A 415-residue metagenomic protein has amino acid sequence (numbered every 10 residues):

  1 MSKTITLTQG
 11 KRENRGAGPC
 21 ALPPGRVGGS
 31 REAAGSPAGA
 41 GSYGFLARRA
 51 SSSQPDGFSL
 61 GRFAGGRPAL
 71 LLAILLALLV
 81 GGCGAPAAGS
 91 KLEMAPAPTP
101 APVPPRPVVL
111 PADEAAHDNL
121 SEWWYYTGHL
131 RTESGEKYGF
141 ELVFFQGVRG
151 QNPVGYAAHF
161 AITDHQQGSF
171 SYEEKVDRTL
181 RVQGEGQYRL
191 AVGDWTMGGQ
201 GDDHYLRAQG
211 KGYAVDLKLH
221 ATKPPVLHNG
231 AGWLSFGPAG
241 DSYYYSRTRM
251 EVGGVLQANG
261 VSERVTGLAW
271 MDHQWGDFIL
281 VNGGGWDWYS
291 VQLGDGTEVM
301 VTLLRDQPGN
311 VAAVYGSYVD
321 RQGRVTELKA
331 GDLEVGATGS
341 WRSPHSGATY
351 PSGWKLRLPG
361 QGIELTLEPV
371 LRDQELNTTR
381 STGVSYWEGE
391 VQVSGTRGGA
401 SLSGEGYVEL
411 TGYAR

Functional and structural regions predicted by a protein language model:
M1-I5, K11, L71, P96: Low-complexity intrinsically disordered segments
T4, G84-R415: Structured soluble/peripheral alpha/beta segments that form catalytic or ligand/cofactor-binding pockets
T4-T8, R26-V27, R49: Short, low-complexity, intrinsically disordered N-terminal modules that encode targeting/processing signals
I5-A17, A77: Intrinsically disordered, low-complexity repeat segments enriched in small/polar residues
K11, A17-P23, G35-G41, L46 (+2 more regions): Short, low-complexity intrinsically disordered segments enriched in A/P/G/S/L with frequent Arg, especially at protein
L72-L76: Hydrophobic helical h-region of N-terminal Sec-dependent signal peptides in bacterial secretory/periplasmic proteins
V80-G82: C-terminal motif of bacterial Sec signal peptides marking the signal peptidase cleavage site
